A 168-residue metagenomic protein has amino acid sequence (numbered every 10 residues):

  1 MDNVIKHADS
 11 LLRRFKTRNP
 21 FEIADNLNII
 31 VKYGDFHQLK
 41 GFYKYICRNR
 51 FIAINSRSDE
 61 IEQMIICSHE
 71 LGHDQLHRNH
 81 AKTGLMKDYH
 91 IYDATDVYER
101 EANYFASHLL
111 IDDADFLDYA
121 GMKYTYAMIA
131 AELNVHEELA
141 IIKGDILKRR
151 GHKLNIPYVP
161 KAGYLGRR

Functional and structural regions predicted by a protein language model:
M1-R168: Active-site hotspot residues in diverse enzymes, especially metal/ion-binding acidic/histidine motifs
